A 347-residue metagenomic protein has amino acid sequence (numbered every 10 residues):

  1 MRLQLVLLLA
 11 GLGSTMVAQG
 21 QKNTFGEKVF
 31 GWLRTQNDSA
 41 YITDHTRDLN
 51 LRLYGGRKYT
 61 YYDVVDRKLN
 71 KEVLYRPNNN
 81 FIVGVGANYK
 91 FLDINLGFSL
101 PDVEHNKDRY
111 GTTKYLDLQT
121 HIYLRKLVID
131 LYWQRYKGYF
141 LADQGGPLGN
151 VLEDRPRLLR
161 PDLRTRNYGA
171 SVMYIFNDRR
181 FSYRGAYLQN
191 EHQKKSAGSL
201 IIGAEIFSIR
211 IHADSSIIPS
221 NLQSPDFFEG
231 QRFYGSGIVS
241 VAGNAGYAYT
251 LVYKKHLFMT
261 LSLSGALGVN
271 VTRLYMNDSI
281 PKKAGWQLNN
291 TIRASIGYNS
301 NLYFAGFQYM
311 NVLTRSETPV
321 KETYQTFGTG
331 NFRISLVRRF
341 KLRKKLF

Functional and structural regions predicted by a protein language model:
K22-V29, R34-D48, N177-G198, A213 (+2 more regions): Short loop/turn motifs that connect adjacent beta-strands in outer-membrane beta-barrel proteins
H45-L51, F81, K90-L92, L116 (+7 more regions): Outer-envelope beta-barrel architecture signal
L51-L53, V85, I94-L96, T120 (+8 more regions): Membrane-embedded beta-strand positions of outer-membrane beta-barrel proteins
G55-Y61, Y89-D93, F98-E104, L124-K126 (+8 more regions): Transmembrane beta-strands of outer-membrane beta-barrel pores
K58-I82, D93-G111: Surface-exposed strand-loop-strand hairpins of Gram-negative outer-membrane beta-barrel proteins
K68-V73, D102-N106, E153-P161, Y187-L188 (+3 more regions): Extracellular loop and loop/strand-boundary signature of outer-membrane beta-barrel proteins
Q119-S236: Outer-membrane pore/translocation modules
G169-V172, G328-F347: Outer-membrane beta-barrel "beta-signal"
